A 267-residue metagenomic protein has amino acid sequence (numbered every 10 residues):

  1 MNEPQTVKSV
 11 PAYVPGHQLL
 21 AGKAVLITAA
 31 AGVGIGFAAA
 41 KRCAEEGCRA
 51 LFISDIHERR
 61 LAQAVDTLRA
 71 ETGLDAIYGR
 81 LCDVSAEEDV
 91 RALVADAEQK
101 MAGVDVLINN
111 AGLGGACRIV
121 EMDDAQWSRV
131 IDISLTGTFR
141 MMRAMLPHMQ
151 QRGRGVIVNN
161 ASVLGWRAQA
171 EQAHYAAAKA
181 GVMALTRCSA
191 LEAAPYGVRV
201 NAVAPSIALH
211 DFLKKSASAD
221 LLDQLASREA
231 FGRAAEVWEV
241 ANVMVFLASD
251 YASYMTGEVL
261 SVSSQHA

Functional and structural regions predicted by a protein language model:
E3-P15, R167, S227, M244-V245 (+1 more regions): Short C-terminal tail/terminal secondary-structure segment of NAD(P)H-dependent dehydrogenase/reductase domains
Y13-F52: Canonical Rossmann dinucleotide-binding motif of NAD(H)/NADP(H)-dependent dehydrogenases/reductases, specifically
L113, V120-F139, R154, V158 (+2 more regions): Catalytic Tyr-X3-Lys loop
R118-I119, Q126-I131, L213, L221 (+1 more regions): Substrate-binding pocket helix/loop in short-chain dehydrogenase/reductase
M142, A178, T186: Active-site helix of classical SDR
P147, L191-E192, S253: Alpha-helical segment proximal to the catalytic Tyr-Lys
S162: Residue(s) in the substrate-gating loop at a strand-loop-helix junction that position the organic substrate next
A194, R199, M255-G257: Short, small/polar-rich loop/turn modules that mediate ligand/substrate recognition or access, typified
